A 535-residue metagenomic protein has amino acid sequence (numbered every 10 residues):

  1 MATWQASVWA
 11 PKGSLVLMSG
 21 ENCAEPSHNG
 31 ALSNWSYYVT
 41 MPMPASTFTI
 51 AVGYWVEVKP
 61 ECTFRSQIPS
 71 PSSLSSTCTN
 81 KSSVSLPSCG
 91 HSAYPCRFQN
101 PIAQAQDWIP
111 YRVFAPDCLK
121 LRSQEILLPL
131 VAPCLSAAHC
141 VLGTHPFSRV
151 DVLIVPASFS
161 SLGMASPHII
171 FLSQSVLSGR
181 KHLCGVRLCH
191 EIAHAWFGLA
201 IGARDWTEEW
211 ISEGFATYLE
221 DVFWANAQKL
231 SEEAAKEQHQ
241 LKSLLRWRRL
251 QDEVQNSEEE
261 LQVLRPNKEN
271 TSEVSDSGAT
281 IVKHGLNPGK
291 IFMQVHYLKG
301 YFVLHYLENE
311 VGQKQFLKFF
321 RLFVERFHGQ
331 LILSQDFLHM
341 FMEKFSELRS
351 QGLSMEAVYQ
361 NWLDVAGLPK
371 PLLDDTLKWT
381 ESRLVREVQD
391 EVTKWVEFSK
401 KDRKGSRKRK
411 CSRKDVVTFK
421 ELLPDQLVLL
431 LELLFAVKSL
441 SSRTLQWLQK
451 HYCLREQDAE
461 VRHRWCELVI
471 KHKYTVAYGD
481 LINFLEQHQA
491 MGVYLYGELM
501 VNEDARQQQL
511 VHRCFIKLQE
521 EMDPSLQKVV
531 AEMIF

Functional and structural regions predicted by a protein language model:
M1-S85, A227: Extended, low-hydrophobicity, Ser/Thr/Pro/Gly-biased non-transmembrane segments
A6-V8, V16, Y37, I50 (+12 more regions): Generic structural hydrophobic/aromatic packing signal, biased to beta-strands
P26-L32, S346-Q351, F419: Short, glycine- and charge-enriched coil/turn segments that flank and shape catalytic ligand pockets
Y37, S85-A105, P110-R407: Hydrophobic alpha-helical and helix-loop surface patches within well-folded domains that function as non-catalytic
P42, V176-L177, I470: Hydrophobic pocket-lining residues within nucleotide cofactor-binding pockets
V52-T79, S83-V84, C96-R112, K314-Q315 (+3 more regions): Short, compositionally biased low-complexity segments
M293, K299, F316, H328-L333 (+2 more regions): Long, ordered, helix-rich scaffold segments
